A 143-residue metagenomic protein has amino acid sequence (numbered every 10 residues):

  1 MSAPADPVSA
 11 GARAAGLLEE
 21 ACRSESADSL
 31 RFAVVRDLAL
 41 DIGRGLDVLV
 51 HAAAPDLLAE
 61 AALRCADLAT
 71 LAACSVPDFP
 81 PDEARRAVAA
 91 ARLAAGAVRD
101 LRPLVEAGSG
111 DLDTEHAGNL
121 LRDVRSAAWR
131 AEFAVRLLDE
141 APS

Functional and structural regions predicted by a protein language model:
M1-S143: Conserved, well-structured ligand/cofactor-binding cores
